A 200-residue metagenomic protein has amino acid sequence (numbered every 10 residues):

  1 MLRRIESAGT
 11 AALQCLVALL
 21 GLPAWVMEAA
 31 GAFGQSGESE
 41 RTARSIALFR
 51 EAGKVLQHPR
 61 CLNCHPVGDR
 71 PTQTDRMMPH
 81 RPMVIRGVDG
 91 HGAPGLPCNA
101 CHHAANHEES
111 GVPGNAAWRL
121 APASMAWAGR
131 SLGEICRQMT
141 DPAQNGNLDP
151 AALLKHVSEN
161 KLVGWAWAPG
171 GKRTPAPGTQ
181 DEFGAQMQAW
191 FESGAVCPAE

Functional and structural regions predicted by a protein language model:
M1-G53, Q73, R86-D89, E108-E200: N-terminal export/targeting leaders of redox proteins
I46-P66: N-terminal targeting signals for Sec/Tat export/insertion, comprising classic cleavable signal peptides
P59-G68, G95-A105: The canonical Cys-X-X-Cys-His
T72-P82: Short recognition patches in nucleic-acid-associated and regulatory proteins
V88-L96: Conserved, aromatic- and glycine-enriched, well-ordered alpha/beta core segments that occur as contiguous structural
